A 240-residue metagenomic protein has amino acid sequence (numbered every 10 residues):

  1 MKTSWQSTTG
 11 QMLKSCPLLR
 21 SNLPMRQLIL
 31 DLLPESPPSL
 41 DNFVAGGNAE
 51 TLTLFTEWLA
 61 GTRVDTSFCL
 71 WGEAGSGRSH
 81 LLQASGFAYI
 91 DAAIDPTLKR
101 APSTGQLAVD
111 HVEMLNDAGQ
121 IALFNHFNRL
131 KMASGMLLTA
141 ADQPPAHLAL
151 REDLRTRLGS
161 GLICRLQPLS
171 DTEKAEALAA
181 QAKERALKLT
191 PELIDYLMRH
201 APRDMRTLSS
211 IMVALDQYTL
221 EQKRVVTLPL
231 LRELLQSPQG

Functional and structural regions predicted by a protein language model:
L30-L52: Dynamic helix-loop-helix/coil hinge segments at AAA+ ATPase domain boundaries and subdomain interfaces
V64-L81: Walker A/P-loop nucleotide-binding motif
A101-A122, H126, M136-A141: Conserved P-loop NTPase "ATPase switch" module shared by AAA+ and STAND
P145-G159: Short regulatory helix/loop adjacent to the ATP-binding pocket of P-loop NTPases
G161, E176-K188: Conserved AAA+ ATPase "sensor/coupling" helix adjacent to the nucleotide-binding pocket
G161-E173: Conserved AAA+ ATPase "SRH/arginine-finger" region at the nucleotide-binding site
D195-R199, R206-Y218: C-terminal helical "lid" of AAA+/P-loop NTPase domains
T219-Q236: Conserved C-terminal helix/linker of AAA+ ATPases
